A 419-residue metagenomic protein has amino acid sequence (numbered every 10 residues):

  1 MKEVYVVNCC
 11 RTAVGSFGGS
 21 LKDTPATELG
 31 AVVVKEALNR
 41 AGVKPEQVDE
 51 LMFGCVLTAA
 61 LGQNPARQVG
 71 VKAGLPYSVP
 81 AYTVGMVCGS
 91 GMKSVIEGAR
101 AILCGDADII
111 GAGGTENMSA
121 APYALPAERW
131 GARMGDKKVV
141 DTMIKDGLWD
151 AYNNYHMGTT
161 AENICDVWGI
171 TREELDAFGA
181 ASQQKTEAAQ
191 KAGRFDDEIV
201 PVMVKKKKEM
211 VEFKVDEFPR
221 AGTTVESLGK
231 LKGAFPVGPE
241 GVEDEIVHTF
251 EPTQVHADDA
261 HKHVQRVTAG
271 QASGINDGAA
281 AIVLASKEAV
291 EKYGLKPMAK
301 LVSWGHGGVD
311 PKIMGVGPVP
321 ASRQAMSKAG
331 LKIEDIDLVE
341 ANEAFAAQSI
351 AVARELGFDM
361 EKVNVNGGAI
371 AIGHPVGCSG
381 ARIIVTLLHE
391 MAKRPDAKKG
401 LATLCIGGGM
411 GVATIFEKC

Functional and structural regions predicted by a protein language model:
M1-G15: N-terminal amphipathic/basic leader segments beginning at the initiator methionine
V6, E46-G54, P80-G85, I110-G114 (+6 more regions): Beta-strand segments within the central parallel beta-sheet cores of soluble alpha/beta enzyme folds
C10-T12, K22-V32, R40, A177-K287 (+3 more regions): N-terminal extracellular/periplasmic Venus flytrap/periplasmic-binding protein-like
K22-I110, T115-M134, V140-T142, I199-K214 (+2 more regions): Conserved beta-ketoacyl condensing-enzyme motif
A26-G42, P65-V69, S94-E97, G158-I164 (+5 more regions): Short, well-ordered amphipathic alpha-helical segments that serve as non-catalytic structural scaffolds within diverse
C55-I109, Y152-H156, G222, G229-G274 (+3 more regions): Conserved catalytic cysteine-centered active-site region of acyl-thioester-dependent Claisen-condensing enzymes
V84-E116, T159, C165-R194, A281-E288 (+3 more regions): Active-site-proximal alpha-helical scaffold in enzymes
K287-D335, A353: Glycine- and Gly-Pro-enriched alpha-helical subdomains that act as flexible, kink-prone "lid/hinge" or packing modules
